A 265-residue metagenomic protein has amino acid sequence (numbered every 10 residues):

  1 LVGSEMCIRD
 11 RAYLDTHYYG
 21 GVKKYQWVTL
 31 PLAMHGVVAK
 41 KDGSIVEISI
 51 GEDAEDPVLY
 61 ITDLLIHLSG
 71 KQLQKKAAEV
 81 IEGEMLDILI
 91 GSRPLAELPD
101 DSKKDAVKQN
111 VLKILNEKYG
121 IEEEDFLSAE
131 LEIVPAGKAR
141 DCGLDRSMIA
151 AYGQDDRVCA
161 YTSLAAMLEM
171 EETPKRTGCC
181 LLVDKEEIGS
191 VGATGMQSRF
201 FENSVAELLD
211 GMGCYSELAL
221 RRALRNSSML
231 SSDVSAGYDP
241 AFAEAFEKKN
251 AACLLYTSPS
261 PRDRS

Functional and structural regions predicted by a protein language model:
L1-R11, Y256-D263: Conserved small/polar residues in nucleotide/adenosyl-binding loops
S4-E5, R9-G70: A generic, well-ordered mixed alpha/beta core segment in the N-terminal half of proteins
A12-Y19, A150-G189: Alpha-helical metal-binding/catalytic segments enriched in His/Glu/Asp
V22, D42, G137-A139, L182-G189 (+2 more regions): Acidic, glycine-rich active-site loops and adjacent beta-strand->loop/helix elements that engage anionic groups
E52-A151: Soluble metallo-hydrolase cores and metallopeptidase-like ectodomains found primarily in the secretory/periplasmic
Q72-L112, G189-S258, R262-S265: Metal-dependent peptidase/peptidase-like ectodomains
G120-E130, T173-C180, C214-N226: Flexible, glycine/charged-enriched surface loops at secondary-structure junctions
